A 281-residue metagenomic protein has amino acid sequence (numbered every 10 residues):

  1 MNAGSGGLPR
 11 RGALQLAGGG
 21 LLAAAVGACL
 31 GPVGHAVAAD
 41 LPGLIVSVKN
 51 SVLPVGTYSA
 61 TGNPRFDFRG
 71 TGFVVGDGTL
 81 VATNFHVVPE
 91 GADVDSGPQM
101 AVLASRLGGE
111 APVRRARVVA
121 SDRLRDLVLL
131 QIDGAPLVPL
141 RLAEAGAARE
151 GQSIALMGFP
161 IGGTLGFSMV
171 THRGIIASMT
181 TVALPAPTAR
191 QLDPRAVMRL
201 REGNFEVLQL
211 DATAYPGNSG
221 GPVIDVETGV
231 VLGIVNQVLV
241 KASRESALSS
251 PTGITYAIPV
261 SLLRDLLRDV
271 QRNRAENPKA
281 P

Functional and structural regions predicted by a protein language model:
M1-G12, L16-A28: N-terminal secretory signal peptides
H35-V74, L80-F85, R117, R125-L127 (+3 more regions): N-terminal activation segment of mature serine protease catalytic domains
G43-L44, G91, R117-V119, D133-S168: Active-site substrate-binding loop(s) of clan PA
V48-R65, V128, I132-L140, V170-R268: Active-site region of chymotrypsin-like
G76-R123: Catalytic-histidine neighborhood of serine endopeptidases, predominantly the chymotrypsin-like S1/PA family
D77, S121, F159, M179 (+1 more regions): Residue-level recognition of beta-strand microenvironments
P98-V102, L107-A116, Q152-S153, M169-D193: Beta-strand/loop subdomains of soluble extracytoplasmic proteins
